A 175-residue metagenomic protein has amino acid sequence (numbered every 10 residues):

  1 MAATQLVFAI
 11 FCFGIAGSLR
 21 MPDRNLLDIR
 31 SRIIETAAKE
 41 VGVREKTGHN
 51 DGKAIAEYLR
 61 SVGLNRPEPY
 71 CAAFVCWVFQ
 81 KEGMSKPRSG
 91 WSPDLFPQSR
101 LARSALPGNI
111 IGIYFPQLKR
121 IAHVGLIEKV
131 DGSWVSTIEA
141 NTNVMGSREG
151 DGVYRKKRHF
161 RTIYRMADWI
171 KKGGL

Functional and structural regions predicted by a protein language model:
M1-A2, F8-A9: Intrinsically disordered, low-complexity segments enriched in serine/proline and basic residues
F11-M84, A167-L175: N-terminal capping segments
L26-E35, M84-E149: ...with weaker cross-activation on analogous glycine-rich loops/strands in unrelated enzymes
R30, E68, A72, D131 (+1 more regions): A structural signal for well-ordered alpha-helical scaffolds and beta->alpha junctions
D51-G52, W91, H159: Helix N-terminus capping/helix-initiation residues
I55, L95, V153: Short clusters of hydrophobic/aromatic residues that line enzyme substrate/ligand-binding pockets
L59-G63, F74, L95, S99-R100 (+2 more regions): Solvent-exposed, flexible loop/coil residues
W134-K171: Active-site signature of cysteine proteases
